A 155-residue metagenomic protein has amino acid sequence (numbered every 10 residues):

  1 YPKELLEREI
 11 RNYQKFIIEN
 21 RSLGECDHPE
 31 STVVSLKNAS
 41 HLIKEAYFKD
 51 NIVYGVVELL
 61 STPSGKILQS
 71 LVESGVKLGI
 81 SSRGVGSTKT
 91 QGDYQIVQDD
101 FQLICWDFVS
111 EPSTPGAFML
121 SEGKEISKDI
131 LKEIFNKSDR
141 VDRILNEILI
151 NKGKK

Functional and structural regions predicted by a protein language model:
Y1-I18: N-terminal "first-domain core" detector
L5, N12, P63-I67, I130 (+1 more regions): Exposed alpha-helical structural elements
L5-R8, C26-S40: Short, solvent-exposed secondary-structure boundary motifs
Q14-V34, I80: Short conserved beta-strand and strand-loop elements enriched in small hydrophobics with frequent Asp/Gly
S22-E25, N38-I134: Residue microenvironments linked to proteolytic maturation and disulfide-stabilized extracellular modules
S127-K155: Terminal short linear interaction segments
